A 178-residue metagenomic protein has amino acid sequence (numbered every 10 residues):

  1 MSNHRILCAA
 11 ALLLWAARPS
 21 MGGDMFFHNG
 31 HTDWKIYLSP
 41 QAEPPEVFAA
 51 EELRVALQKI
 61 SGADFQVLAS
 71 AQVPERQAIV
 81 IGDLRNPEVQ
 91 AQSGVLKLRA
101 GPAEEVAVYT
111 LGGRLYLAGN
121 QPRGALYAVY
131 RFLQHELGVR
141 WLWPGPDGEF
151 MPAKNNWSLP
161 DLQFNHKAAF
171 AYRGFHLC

Functional and structural regions predicted by a protein language model:
M1-C8: Bacterial N-terminal signal peptides that target proteins for export
C8-R18: Bacterial N-terminal signal peptides
G22-G23: Boundary at the C-terminal end of the N-terminal hydrophobic targeting segment
H28-E43: Acidic/histidine-rich, surface-exposed loop or edge segments in extracytoplasmic proteins
L38-A42, V80-R85, A118-N120, L177-C178: Structural motif
P44-E46, E88-Q90, L126-Y127: Short, solvent-exposed loop/turn elements at domain surfaces
A49-E52, A56-Q58, V73, L96-C178: Feature activates predominantly on carbohydrate-active enzymes
Q66-K97: Short, well-ordered secondary-structure micro-motifs within conserved domains or adaptor modules
